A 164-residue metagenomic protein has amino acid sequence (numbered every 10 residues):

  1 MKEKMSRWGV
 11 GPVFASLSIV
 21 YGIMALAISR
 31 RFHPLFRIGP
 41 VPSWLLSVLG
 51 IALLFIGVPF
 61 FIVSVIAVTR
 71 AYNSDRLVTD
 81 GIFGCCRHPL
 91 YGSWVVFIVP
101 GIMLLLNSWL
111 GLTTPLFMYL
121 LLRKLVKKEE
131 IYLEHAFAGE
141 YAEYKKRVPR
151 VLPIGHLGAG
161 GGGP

Functional and structural regions predicted by a protein language model:
M1-T79, V96-P164: Membrane-anchoring alpha-helices and their flanking helix-loop junctions
V78-P89: Short, amphipathic, aromatic/basic-enriched membrane-interface segments that mark the entry/exit of transmembrane
